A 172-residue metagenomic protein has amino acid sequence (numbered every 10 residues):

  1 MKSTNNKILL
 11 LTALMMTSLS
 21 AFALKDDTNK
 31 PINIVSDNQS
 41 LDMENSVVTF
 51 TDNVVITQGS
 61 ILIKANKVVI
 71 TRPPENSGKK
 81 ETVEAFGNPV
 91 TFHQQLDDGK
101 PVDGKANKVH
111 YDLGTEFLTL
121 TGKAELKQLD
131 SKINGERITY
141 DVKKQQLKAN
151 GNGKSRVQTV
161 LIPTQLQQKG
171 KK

Functional and structural regions predicted by a protein language model:
M1-K172: Mature-chain termini and adjacent capping regions
